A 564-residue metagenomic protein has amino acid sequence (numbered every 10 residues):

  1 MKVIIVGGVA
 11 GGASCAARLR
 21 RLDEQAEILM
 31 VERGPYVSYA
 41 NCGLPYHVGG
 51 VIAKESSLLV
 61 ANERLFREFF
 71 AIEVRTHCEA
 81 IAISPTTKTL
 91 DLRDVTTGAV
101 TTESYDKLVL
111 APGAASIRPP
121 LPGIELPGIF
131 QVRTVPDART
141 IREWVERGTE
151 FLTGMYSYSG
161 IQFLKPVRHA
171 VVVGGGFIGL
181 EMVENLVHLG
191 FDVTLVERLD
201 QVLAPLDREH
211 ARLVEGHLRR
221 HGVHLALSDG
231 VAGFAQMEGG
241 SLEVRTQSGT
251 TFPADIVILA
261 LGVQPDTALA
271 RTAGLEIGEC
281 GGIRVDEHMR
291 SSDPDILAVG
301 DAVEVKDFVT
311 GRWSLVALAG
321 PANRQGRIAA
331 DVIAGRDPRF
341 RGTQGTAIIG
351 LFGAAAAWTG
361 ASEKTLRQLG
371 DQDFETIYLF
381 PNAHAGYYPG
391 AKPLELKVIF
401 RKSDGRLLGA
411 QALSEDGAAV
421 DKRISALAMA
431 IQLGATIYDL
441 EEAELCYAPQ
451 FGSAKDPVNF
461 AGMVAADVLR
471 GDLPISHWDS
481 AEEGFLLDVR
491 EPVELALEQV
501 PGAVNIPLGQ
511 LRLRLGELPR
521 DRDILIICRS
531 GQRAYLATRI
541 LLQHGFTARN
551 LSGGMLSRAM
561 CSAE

Functional and structural regions predicted by a protein language model:
M1, A302-A418, P449-G484: Mid-to-C-terminal Rossmann-like scaffold of FAD/NAD(P)H-dependent oxidoreductases
M1-E79, E184-L206, T346, A426-M429 (+1 more regions): Beta1-alpha1 glycine-rich phosphate/pyrophosphate-binding loop at the start of Rossmann-like nucleotide-binding domains
V6, A80, E103-G113, V173 (+3 more regions): Short hydrophobic core segments
Q25-E27, F69, R75-T96, E103 (+1 more regions): A Rossmann-like FAD-binding core segment of flavoenzymes
L59, P166-V171, F177-A235, V316-A322 (+2 more regions): Rossmann-like dinucleotide-binding cores of NAD(P)H-dependent redox enzymes
L110-L189, H224-L225, V285-E287, V504-L508 (+2 more regions): Glycine-rich dinucleotide-binding loop and its adjacent helix/turn
E125-G160, G240-R245, T251-I328, A426: FAD-site-proximal beta/loop scaffold in flavoenzymes
D439-P449, S453, N459-F485, E491-L525 (+1 more regions): Rhodanese-like catalytic fold shared by cysteine-dependent sulfurtransferases and DSP/PTP-type phosphatases
